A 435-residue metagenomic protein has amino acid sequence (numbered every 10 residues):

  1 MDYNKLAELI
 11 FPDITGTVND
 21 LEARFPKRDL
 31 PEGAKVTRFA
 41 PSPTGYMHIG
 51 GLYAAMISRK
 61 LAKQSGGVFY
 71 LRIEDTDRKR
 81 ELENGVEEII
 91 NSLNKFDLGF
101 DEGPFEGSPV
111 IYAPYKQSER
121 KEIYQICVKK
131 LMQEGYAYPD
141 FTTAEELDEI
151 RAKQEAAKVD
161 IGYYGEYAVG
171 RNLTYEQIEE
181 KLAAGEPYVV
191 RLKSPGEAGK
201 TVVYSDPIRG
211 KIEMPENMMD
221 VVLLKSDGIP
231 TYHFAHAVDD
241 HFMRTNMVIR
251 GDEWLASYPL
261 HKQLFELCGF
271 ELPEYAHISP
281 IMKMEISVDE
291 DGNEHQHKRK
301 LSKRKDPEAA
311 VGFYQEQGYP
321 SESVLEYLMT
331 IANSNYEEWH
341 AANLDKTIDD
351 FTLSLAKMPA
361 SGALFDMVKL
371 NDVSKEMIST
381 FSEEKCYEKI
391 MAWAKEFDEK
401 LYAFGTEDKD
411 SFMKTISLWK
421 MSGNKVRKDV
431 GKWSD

Functional and structural regions predicted by a protein language model:
D2-A156, A256-F270, S323: N-terminal Rossmann-like or analogous alpha/beta NTP/dinucleotide-binding catalytic cores that position adenine
V18, L93-F100, M132-P139, R151 (+9 more regions): A generic secondary-structure signal for well-formed alpha-helical elements
F39-P43, I73-D75, V238, F242 (+3 more regions): Short, histidine-centered active-site or binding-site loop motifs used for metal coordination, general acid-base
I73-K79, D252-W254, S279-M282, L370: Acidic, glycine-rich active-site loops and adjacent beta-strand->loop/helix elements that engage anionic groups
R78, Y115, V248-R250, V311-Y314: Second-shell loop/turn segments in exported
V86, K121, Q125, A144-L147 (+10 more regions): Alpha-helix initiation and N-capping motif
K130, A137-L301, A310: Active-site cores that bind ATP or allylic diphosphates and position pyrophosphate for catalysis
C268-D435: Catalytic adenosine-cofactor/nucleotide-binding cores of aminoacyl-tRNA synthetases and other
